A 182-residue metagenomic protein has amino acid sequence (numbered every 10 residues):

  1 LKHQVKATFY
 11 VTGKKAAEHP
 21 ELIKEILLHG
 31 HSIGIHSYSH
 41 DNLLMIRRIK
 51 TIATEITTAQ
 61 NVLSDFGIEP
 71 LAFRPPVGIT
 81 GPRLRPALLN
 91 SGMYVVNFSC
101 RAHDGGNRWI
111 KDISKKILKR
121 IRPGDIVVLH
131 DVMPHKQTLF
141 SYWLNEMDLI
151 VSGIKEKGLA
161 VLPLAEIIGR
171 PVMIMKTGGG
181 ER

Functional and structural regions predicted by a protein language model:
L1-M45, T51, E55-P70, P86 (+3 more regions): Active-site beta->alpha N-cap acidic-glycine motif
K2-Q4, A17, L139-R182: C-terminal domain-boundary segment and adjacent tail
V11-G13, I35-S37, R74-V77, S99 (+2 more regions): A cross-domain feature marking catalytic cores of carbohydrate-active enzymes and several ubiquitous metabolic/repair
I33, F73-P76, V95, V127 (+1 more regions): Divalent metal-coordination and catalytic microenvironments
S39-N42, A102, V132-K136: A short, flexible beta-alpha/helix-coil linker loop
T51-I56, I110-K115, S141-M147: Charged helix-capping and loop-helix junction motifs
I79, R85-R120, L159-R170: His/Asp/Glu-enriched short active-site or ligand-binding loop at hydrolase and phosphoryl-transfer sites
